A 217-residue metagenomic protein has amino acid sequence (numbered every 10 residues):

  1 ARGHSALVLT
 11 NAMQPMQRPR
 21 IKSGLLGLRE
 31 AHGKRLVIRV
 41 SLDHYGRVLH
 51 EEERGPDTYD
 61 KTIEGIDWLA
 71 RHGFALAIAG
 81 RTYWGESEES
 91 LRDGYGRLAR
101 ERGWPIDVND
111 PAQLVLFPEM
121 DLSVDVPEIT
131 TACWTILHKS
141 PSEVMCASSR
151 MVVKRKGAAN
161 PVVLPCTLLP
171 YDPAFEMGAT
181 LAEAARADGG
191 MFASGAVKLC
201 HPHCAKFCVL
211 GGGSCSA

Functional and structural regions predicted by a protein language model:
A1-A31, I38, L42-E64, Y83-S90: Canonical radical SAM enzyme core domain
G3, R29-A31, D60-I66, A99-E101 (+3 more regions): Short, surface-exposed linear patches
T10-M13, I38-S41, D67-A75, V108-P111 (+3 more regions): Short C-terminal domain-edge/linker segments immediately following a structured domain
N11, R18-R20, F74, D107 (+2 more regions): Short linear functional motifs in flexible/disordered or boundary regions
L26-G33, L69-G73: Short, conserved loop/helix-junction motifs that constitute active-site signature segments in enzyme catalytic cores
G33-K34, V144: Short, flexible loop/turn motifs enriched in small residues
D43, R47-V163: Radical SAM enzyme [4Fe-4S]-AdoMet core and its adjacent flexible, acidic and glycine-rich loops/tails across
P118-A217: Accessory C-terminal segments flanking Radical SAM cores
